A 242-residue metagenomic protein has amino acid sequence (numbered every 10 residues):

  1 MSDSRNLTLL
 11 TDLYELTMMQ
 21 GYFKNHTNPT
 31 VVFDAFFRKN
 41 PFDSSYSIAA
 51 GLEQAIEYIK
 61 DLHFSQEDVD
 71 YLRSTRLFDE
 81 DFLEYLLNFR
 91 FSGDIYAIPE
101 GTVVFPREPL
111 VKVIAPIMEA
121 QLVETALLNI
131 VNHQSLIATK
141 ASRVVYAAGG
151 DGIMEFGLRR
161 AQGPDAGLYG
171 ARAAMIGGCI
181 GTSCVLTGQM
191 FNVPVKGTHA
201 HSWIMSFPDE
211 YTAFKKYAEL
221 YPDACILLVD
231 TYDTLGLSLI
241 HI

Functional and structural regions predicted by a protein language model:
M1-D223: Ordered alpha/beta subdomains of enzyme catalytic regions
R38, G236-S238: Disordered, low-complexity tails and leader-like regions
P99, Y232-D233: Short beta->alpha linker loops
E210-T212, D233-G236: Short acidic loop-to-helix transition motifs that present clustered carboxylates
I226-T231: Catalytic beta/alpha-barrel core
I240-I242: Conserved small/polar residues in nucleotide/adenosyl-binding loops
